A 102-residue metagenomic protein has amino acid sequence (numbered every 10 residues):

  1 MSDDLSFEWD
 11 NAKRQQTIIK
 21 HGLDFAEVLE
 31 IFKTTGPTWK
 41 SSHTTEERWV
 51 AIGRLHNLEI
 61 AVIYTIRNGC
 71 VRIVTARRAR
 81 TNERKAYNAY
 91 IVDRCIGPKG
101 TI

Functional and structural regions predicted by a protein language model:
M1-I102: Ribonuclease/tRNase effector modules and their secretory precursors
